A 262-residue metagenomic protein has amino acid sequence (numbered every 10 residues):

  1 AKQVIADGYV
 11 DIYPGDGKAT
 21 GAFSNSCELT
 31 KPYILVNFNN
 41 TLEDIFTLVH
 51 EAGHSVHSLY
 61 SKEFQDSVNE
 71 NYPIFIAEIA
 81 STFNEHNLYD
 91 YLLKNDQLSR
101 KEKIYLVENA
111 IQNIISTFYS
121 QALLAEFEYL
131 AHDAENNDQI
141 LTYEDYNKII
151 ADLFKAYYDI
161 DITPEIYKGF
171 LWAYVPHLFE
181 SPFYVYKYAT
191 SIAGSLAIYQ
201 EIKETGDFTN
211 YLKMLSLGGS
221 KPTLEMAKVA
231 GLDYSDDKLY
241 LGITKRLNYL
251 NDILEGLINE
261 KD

Functional and structural regions predicted by a protein language model:
A1-V49, G53-S58: Active-site-adjacent "gating/activation" loops or surface patches in catalytic cores
K2, L29-L42, S61-Y72, I104-N113 (+2 more regions): Glycine- and acidic
V4-Y13, L48, K94, Q121 (+3 more regions): C-terminal, non-catalytic "cap/extension" segments appended to globular domains
T20-K31, E51-E63, D96, R100-K101 (+1 more regions): Active-site-adjacent bridging/hinge elements
F46, E51, H57-K62, N87 (+2 more regions): Structured mid-domain segments that build the active-site/substrate or prosthetic-cofactor binding neighborhood
G53, H57, S61, Y89 (+4 more regions): Amphipathic, well-packed alpha-helical segments that form the structural scaffold of globular domains
L59-V68, D90-L106, L130-Y143, E201-G206: Inter-helical turn/loop segments and adjacent helix faces that build the functional surface of alpha-helical bundle
S61, N71-K101, A110-Q112, S116 (+1 more regions): Post-HExxH zinc-binding segment in Zn-dependent metallohydrolases
